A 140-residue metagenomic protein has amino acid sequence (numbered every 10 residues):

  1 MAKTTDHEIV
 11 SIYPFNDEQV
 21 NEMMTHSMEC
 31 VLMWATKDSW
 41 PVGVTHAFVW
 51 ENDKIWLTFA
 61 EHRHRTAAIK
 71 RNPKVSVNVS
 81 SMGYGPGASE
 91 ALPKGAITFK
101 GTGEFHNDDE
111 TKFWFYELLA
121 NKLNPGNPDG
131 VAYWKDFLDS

Functional and structural regions predicted by a protein language model:
M1-F15, S89-S140: Charged, gly/pro-rich active-site loop segments
T4-K37: Short, conserved active-site entrance elements at the starts or edges of catalytic domains
V20-N21, T66, W134: Short amphipathic alpha-helical segments and helix-helix/interface helices
M24, A68-I69, L119: A generic structural signal for nonpolar/aromatic side chains embedded in well-ordered alpha-helices
S27-E61, S76-S81, S89-A91: Short beta-strand segments
M28-E29, K74, N124, P128: Generic structural signal for secondary-structure transition and capping sites
A60-R63, N78-G85, P125-W134: Short acidic (Asp/Glu) patches
R65-K100, E104: Helix-adjacent hinge/juxtasegments
